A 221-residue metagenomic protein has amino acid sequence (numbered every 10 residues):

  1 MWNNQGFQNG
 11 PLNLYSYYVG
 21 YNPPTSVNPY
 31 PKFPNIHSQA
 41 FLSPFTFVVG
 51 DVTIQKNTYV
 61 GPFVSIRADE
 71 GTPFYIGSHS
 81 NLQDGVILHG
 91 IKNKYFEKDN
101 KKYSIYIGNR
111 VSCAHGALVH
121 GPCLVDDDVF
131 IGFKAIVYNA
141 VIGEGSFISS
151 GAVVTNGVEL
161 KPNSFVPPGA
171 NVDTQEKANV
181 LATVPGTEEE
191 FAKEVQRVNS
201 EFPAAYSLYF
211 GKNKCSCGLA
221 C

Functional and structural regions predicted by a protein language model:
W2-N35, D69, P73, G77-S78 (+4 more regions): Glycine-rich hexapeptide-repeat left-handed beta-helix
S26-V27, F45-F47: Short alpha-helix capping/helix-loop boundary micro-motifs
L42-T46, C113-A114: Extracellular beta-strand-rich, repetitive "passenger/adhesive" scaffolds that bind or process carbohydrates
P44, S65-I66, E97: Short loop/turn motifs at secondary-structure junctions and domain boundaries
V48, P62-I66, T72: N-terminal beta-strand/beta-hairpin edge segment
V52-Q55: N-terminal glycine-rich anion-binding loops that anchor highly charged ligand groups
